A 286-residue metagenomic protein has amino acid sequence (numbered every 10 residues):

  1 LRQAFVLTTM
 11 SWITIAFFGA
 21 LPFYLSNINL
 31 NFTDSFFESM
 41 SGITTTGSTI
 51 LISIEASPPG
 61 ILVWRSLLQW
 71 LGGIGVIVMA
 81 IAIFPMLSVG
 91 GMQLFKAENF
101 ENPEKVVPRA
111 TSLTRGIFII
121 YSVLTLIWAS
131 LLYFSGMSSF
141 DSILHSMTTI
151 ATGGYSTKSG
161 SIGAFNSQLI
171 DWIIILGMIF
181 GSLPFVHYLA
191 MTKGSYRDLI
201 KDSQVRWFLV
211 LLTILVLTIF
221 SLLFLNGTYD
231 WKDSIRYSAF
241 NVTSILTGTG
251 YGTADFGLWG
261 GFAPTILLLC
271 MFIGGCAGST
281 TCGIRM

Functional and structural regions predicted by a protein language model:
L1-M286: Membrane-proximal intracellular helices of multi-pass ion channels
